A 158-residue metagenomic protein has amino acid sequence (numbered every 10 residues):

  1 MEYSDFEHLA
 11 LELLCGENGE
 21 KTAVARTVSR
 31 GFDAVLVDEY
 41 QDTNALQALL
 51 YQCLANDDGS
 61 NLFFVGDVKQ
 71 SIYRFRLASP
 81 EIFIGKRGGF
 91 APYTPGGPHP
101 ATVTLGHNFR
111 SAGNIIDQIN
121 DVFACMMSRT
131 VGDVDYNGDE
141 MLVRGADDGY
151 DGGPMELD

Functional and structural regions predicted by a protein language model:
M1-R87, H107-N114: Conserved helicase NTPase motor core
E12, S71, I82-G85, P92 (+3 more regions): Solvent-exposed, non-transmembrane amphipathic alpha-helical segments
C15, A55, G59, A91 (+1 more regions): Hydrophobic/aromatic-lined pockets within catalytic cores
E20-K21, I72, F90-V103, F123-V134: Short, polar/flexible loop-turn hinges at active-site or ligand-entry regions and domain interfaces
D57-N61, G66-K69, F90-T102, G153-E156: Short glycine-/polar-rich loops that comprise or flank the Walker A/P-loop and associated switch/sensor motifs
T104-D158: Helicase-core coupling region on the C-terminal RecA-like lobe
